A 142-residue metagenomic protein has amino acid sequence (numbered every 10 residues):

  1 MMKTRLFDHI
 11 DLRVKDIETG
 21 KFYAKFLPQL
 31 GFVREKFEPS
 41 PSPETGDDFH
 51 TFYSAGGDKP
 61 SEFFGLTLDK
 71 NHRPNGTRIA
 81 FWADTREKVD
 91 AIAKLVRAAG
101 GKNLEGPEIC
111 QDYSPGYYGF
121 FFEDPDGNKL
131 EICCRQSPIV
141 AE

Functional and structural regions predicted by a protein language model:
M1-K21, I79, Q136-E142: N-terminal beta-strand motif that seeds the catalytic metal site of vicinal oxygen chelate
M2, D11-S61: Core segments of cupin and vicinal oxygen chelate
T4-L6, H72-G76, S114: Short glycine-enriched loop/turn motifs at secondary-structure junctions
V14-T19, I79-P125: Vicinal oxygen chelate
E44-K94, A98: Long, continuous compositionally biased terminal/linker segments
F63, K129-I132: Short glycine-/small-residue motifs
S114-P115, C133-I139: Short beta->alpha transition motifs characteristic of CBS
